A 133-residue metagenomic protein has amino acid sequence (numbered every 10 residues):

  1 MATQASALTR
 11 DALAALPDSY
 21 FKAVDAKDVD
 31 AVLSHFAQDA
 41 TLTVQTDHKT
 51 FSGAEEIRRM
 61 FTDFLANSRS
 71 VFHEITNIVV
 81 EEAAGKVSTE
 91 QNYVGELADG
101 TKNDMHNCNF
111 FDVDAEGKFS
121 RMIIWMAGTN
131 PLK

Functional and structural regions predicted by a protein language model:
M1-Q38: Short, low-complexity N-terminal intrinsically disordered segments enriched in polar/charged residues
A2-A7, R58-K133: A beta-strand edge to alpha-helix "cap/lid" segment located at domain peripheries
R10, A14, F51-A54, R58 (+1 more regions): Short, structured helix-loop boundary elements
Y20, V32-L33, A40, G53 (+4 more regions): Hydrophobic pocket/interface hotspot
Y20-A23, T43, G95-E96: Alpha-helix C-capping/helix-to-loop hinge sites
Q38, H48, W125-G128: A short linear boundary/processing microfeature
T41-F51, D63-N67: A short gly/proline-enriched turn/hairpin at secondary-structure junctions
